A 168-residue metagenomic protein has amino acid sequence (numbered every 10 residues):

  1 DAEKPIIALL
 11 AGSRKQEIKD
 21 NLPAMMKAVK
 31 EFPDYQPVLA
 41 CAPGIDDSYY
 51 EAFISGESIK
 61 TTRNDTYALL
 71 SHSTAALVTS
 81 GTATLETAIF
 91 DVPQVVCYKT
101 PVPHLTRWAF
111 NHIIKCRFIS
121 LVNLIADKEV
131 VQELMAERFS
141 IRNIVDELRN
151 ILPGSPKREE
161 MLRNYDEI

Functional and structural regions predicted by a protein language model:
D1-I168: Nucleotide-activated sugar donor-binding and catalytic core shared by glycosyltransferases and related lipid-linked
